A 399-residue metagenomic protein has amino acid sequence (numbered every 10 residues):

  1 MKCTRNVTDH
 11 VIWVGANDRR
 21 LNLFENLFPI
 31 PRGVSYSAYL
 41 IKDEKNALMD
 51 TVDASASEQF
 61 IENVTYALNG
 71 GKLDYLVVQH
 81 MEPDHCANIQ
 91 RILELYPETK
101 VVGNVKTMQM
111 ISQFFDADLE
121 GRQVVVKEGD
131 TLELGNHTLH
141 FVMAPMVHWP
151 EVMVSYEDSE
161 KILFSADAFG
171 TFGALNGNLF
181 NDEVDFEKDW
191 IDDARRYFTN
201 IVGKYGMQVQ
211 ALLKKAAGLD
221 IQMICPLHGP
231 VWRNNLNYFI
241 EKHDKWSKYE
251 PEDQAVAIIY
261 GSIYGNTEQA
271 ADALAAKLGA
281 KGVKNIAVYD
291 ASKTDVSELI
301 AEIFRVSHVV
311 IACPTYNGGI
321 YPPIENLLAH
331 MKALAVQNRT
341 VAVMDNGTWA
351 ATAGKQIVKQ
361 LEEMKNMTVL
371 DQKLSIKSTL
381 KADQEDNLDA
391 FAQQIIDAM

Functional and structural regions predicted by a protein language model:
T4-V64, V154-E157, K161-S165, T267: Conserved beta-strand hairpin/beta-sheet module of binuclear metal-dependent hydrolase folds, prominently
R5-D9, G103-V152, Q208-A211: Metallo-beta-lactamase
E44, S55-V102: Active-site metal-binding motif and surrounding structural segment of the metallo-beta-lactamase
M49-T51, L73-M81, V101-N104, L163-A166 (+1 more regions): Active-site neighborhood of phospho(di)ester-bond hydrolases with catalytic His/Asp-centered motifs
N88, T294-L299: Short acidic active-site motifs
H148-V152, A168-G203, S247-P251: Active-site-proximal loop/helix segment associated with metal-binding centers of metalloenzymes
L175, F186-I224, G229-V231, A273-Y289 (+1 more regions): FMN-binding flavodoxin-like domain, especially the glycine-rich phosphate-binding loop
M223-E252: Short N-terminal or domain-adjacent regulatory/targeting segments
